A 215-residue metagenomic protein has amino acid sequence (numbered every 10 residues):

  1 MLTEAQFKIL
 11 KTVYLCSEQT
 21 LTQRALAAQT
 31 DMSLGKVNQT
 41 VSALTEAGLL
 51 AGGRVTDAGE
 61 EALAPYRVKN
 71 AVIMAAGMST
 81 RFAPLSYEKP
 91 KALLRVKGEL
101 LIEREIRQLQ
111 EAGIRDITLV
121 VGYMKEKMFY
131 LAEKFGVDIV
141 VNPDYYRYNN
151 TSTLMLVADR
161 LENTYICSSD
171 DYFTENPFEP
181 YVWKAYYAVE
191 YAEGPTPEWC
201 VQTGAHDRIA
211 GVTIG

Functional and structural regions predicted by a protein language model:
T3-Q6, L10-N70, R81, E99-T164: Conserved N-terminal catalytic core of the sugar/cofactor nucleotidyltransferase
K8, E175-G215: Conserved core of the sugar-phosphate nucleotidyltransferase
L50, L93, V201-T203: A structural signal for short hydrophobic beta-strand segments in well-ordered beta-sheet cores
A62, Y172-T174: A short, conserved beta-strand element in the Rossmann-like catalytic core that flanks the donor/metal-binding loop
M74-A76, R95: A conserved hydrophobic helix/loop-capping motif in glycosyltransferases and polysaccharide synthases
A75, V121, S168, E190: Short beta-strand/turn micro-motifs composed of small residues that flank or help shape donor/cofactor-binding pockets
K91-L101: Short catalytic helix/loop segments, enriched in acidic residues and glycine and frequently bearing histidine
N163-Y172: Short beta-strand-to-loop acidic/aromatic patch adjacent to the donor-nucleotide binding site
